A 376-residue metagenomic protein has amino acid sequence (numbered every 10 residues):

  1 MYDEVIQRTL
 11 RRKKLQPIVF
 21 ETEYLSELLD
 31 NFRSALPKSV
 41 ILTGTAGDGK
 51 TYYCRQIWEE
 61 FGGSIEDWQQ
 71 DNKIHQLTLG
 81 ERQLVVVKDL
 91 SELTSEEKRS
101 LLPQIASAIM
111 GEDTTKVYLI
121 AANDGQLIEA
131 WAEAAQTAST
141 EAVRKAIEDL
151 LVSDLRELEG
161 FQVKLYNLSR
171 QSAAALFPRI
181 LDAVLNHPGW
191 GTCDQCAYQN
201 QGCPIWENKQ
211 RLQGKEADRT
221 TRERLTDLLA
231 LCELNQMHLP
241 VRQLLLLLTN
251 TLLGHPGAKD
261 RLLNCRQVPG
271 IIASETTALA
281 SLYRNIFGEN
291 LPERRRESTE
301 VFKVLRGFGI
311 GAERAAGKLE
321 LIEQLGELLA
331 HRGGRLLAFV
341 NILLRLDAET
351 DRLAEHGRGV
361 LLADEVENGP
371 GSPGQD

Functional and structural regions predicted by a protein language model:
M1-R33, E97-K98: N-terminal pre-Walker A segment at the start of P-loop NTPase domains
D30-P37, D113: Phosphate-binding P-loop
S34-Y53: Walker A/P-loop nucleotide-binding motif
E59-Q69: Post-Walker A helix-loop "phosphate-sensing" segment adjacent to the P-loop in P-loop NTPases
Q69-I120, E129: Conserved nucleotide-sensing/catalytic segment adjacent to the nucleotide-binding pocket in NTP-handling enzymes
L127-A132, A174-L176: Switch/connector loops and helix/strand junctions flanking conserved nucleotide-binding motifs in nucleotide-processing
D149-W206: Conserved small helical "lid"/interfacial subdomain of P-loop NTPases
P188-D376: Extended alpha-helical coiled-coil/bundle linker/stalk regions that scaffold oligomerization and domain organization
